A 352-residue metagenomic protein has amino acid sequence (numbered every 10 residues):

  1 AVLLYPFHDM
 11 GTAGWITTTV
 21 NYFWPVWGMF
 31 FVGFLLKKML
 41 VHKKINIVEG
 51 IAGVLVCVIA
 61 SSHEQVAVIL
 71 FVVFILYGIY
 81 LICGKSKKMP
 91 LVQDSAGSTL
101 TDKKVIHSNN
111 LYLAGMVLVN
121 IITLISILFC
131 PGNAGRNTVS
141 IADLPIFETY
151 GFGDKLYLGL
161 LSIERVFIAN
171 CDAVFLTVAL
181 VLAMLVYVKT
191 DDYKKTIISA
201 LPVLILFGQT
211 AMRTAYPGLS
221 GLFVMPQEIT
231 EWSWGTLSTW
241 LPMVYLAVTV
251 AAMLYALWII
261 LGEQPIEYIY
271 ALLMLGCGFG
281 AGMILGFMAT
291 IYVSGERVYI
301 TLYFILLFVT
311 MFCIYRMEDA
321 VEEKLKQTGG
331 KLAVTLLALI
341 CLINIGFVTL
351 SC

Functional and structural regions predicted by a protein language model:
A1-G28: Aromatic- and kink-enriched transmembrane "portal" helix at the membrane-lumen/periplasm boundary that abuts
H8, Q65-V72, I79-I260, A271-L272 (+2 more regions): Transmembrane catalytic cores of multi-pass membrane glycosyltransferases and polysaccharide-assembly enzymes
N21-V41, I79, I305, V309: Specific aromatic-rich, kink-prone transmembrane helix
F34-V41, L76, Y80-G84, W258-L261 (+1 more regions): Membrane-water interface at transmembrane helix exits
K38-V58, G329-L332: Short hydrophobic alpha-helices at membrane interfaces in multi-pass membrane enzymes
I47-I75: Membrane-interface alpha helices of multi-pass inner-membrane proteins
V203, L257-L275, E318-G346: Signature aromatic-anchored transmembrane alpha helix within multi-pass, membrane-resident enzymes that catalyze glycan
